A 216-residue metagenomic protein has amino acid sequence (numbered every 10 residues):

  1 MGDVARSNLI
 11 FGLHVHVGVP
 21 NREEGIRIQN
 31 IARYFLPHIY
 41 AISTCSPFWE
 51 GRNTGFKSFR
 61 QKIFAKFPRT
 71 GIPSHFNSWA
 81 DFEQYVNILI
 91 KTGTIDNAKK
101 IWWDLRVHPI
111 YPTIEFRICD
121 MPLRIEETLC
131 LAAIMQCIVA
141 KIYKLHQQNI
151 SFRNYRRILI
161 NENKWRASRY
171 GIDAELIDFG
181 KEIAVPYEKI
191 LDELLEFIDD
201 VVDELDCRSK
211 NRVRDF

Functional and structural regions predicted by a protein language model:
M1-L13, P20, I26-P73, N77: Metal-dependent DNA replication initiation modules
D3, F64-F216: C-terminal accessory/tail domains of diverse enzymes
H14-H16, T113: Conserved hydrophobic/aromatic beta-strand scaffold that supports enzyme active sites
H16-P20, C119-M121: Short strand-loop junctions, especially beta-strand C-caps/beta-turns that link beta-sheets to coils or alpha-helices
